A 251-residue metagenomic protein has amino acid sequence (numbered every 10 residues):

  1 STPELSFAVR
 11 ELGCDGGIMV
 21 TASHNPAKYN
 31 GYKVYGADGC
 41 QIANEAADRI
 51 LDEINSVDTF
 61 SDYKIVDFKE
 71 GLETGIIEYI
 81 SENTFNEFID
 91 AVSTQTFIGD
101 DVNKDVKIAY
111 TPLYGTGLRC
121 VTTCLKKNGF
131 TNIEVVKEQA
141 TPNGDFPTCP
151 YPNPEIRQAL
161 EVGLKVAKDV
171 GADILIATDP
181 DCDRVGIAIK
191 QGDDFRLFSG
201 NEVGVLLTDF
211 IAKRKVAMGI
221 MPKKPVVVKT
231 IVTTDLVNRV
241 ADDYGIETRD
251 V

Functional and structural regions predicted by a protein language model:
S1, M19-V20, Y110, V135-K137 (+4 more regions): General beta-strand structural signal in soluble alpha/beta enzymes
S1-Y29, T131-G186: N-terminal small/polar loop signature for handling phosphorylated ligands or for N-terminal nucleophile
S6-R10, K28-V34, R119-C124, D145-C149 (+3 more regions): Short acidic, glycine/serine/threonine-rich loops at helix termini
L12-G16, Y29-N30, A37, N103-D105 (+6 more regions): Short coil/turn connectors at secondary-structure junctions
C14, G117-V121, A159-I189, F198-I211 (+4 more regions): Extended, hydrophobic alpha-helical segments in both membrane/secreted and soluble proteins
I18, S23, N30-I54, V185-K213: Glycine-rich phosphate-binding loop of actin/hexokinase-like ATP-binding domains
N30-V162, V166: Gly/Ser/Thr-enriched, mixed-charge loops and adjacent short helices that form phosphate/oxyanion-binding elements
N55-N83, Q191-V251: Proline/glycine-rich low-complexity loops and linkers
